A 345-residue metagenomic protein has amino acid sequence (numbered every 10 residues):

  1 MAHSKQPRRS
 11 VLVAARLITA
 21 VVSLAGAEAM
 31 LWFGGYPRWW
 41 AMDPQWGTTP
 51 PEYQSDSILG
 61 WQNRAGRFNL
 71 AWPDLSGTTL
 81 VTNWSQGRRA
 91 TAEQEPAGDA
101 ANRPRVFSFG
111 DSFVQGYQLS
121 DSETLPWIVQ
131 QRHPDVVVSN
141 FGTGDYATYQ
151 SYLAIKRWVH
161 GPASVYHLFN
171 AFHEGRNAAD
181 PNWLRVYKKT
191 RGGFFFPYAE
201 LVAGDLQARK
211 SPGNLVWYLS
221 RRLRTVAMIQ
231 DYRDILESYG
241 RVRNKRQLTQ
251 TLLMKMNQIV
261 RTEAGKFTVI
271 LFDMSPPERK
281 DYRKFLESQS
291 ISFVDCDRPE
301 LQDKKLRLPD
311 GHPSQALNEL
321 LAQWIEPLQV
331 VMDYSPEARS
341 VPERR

Functional and structural regions predicted by a protein language model:
M1-S10: N-terminal Lys/Arg-rich, disordered targeting/topogenic segments
V13-R16, L308-R345: Histidine-centered active-site loop/cap adjacent to the catalytic His in serine esterases/O-acetyl transfer systems
A15-W32: Hydrophobic membrane-insertion alpha-helices, especially the h-region of bacterial N-terminal signal peptides
Y36-H133, E300-K304, W324, R345: Membrane/wall-proximal cationic-aromatic binding patches
Q115-G192: Conserved SGNH/GDSL esterase-like catalytic core that processes O-acyl groups on lipids and polysaccharides
T148, Y152, R246, Q250 (+1 more regions): Short, amphipathic alpha-helical "lid/cap" segments that border enzyme active or binding sites
N170-I291, C296-R307, A338-R345: Serine-dependent acyl-ester chemistry module
